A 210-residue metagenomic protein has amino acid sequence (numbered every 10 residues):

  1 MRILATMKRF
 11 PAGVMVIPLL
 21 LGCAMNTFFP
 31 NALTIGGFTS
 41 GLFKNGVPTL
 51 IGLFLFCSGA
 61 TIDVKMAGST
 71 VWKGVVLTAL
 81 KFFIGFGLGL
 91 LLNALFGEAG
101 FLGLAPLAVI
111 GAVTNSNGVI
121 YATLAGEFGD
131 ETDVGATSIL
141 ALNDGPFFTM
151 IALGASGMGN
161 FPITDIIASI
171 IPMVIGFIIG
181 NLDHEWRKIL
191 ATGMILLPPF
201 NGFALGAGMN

Functional and structural regions predicted by a protein language model:
M1-T6, F56-S69, V119-G129, F177-L190: C-terminal ends of transmembrane helices
F10-I17, T70-F83, T132-L140, I167 (+1 more regions): Cytoplasmic-side transmembrane-helix entry/capping segments in multi-pass membrane proteins
M15-F28, F56-C57, G89, F148-S156 (+2 more regions): Hydrophobic core segments of alpha-helical transmembrane domains in multi-pass membrane transport and ion-translocation
F29-P48, I179-P198, A207-N210: Membrane-interface junctions of multi-pass transporters
G37-F38, T70-A79, E98-V113, D130-I139: The feature identifies polytopic integral membrane transport proteins across all domains of life
F38-F54, G100-N115, N160-V174, I195-L197: Structural signature of hydrophobic alpha-helical transmembrane segments
G41-N45, I62-N93, G145, M209-N210: Entry/N-cap segments of selected transmembrane alpha helices and their immediately preceding amphipathic helices
L80-L88, A112-G118, V134-S156: Membrane-embedded alpha-helical segments of transport systems, primarily multispan ion/solute transporters
